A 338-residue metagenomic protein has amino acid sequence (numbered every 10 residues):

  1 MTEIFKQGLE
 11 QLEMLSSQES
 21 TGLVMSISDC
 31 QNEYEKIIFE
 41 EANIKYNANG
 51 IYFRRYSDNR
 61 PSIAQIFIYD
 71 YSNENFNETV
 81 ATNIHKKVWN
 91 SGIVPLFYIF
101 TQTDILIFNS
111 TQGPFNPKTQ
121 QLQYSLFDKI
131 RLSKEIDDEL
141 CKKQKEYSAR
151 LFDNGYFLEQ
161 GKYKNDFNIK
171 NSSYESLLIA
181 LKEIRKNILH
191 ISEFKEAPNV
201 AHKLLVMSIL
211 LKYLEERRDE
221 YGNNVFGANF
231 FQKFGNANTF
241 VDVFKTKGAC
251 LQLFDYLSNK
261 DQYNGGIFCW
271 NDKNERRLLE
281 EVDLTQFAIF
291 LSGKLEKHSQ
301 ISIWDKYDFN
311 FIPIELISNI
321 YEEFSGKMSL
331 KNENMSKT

Functional and structural regions predicted by a protein language model:
M1-E139, K337-T338: Nucleic acid-processing catalytic cores of prokaryotic defense/repair systems
E135-T338: Preference for the N-terminal adenyl/adenosyl cofactor-binding alpha/beta module
